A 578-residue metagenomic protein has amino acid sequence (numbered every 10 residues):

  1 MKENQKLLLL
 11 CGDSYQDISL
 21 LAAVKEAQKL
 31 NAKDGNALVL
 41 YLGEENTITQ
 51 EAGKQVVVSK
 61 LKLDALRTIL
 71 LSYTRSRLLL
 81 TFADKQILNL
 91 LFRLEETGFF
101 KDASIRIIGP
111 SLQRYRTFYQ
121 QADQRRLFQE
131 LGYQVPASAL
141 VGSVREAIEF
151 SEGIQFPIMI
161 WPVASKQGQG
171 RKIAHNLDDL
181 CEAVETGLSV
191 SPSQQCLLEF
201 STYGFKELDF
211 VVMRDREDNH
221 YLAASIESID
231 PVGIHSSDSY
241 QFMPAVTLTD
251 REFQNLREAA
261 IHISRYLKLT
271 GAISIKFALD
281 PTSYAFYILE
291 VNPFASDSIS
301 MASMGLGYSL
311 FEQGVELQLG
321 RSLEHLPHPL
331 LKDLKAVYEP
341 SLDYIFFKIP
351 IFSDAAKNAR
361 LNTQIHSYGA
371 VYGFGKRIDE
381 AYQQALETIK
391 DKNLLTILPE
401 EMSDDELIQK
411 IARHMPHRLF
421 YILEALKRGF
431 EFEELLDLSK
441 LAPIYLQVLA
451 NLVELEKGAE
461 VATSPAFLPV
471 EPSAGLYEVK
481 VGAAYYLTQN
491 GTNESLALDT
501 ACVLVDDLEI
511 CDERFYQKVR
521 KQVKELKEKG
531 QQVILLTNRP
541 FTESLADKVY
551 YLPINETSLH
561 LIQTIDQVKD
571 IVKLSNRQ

Functional and structural regions predicted by a protein language model:
M1-K2, N490-A497: Short boundary motifs at domain starts and secondary-structure transition points
K2-V57, L61-A65, I69-T74, T97 (+12 more regions): ATP-dependent carboxylate activation and anion-phosphoryl transfer catalytic cores that bind Mg-ATP to form
E3-Q5, S104, P110, S193 (+1 more regions): Phosphate-coordination loops involved in phosphoryl transfer and adenosine-cofactor binding
L20-A23, L66, L90, E96 (+6 more regions): Residues within well-ordered alpha-helices
T47, I87, Y115-T117, R145 (+2 more regions): Generic structural signal for helix capping and beta-alpha/helix-loop junctions
V58-V135, L140: Conserved N-proximal alpha/beta basic substrate-recognition cap immediately N-terminal to, or forming the N-lobe
S143-I154, Q195: Conserved phosphate-binding catalytic cores of ATP/NTP-utilizing and phosphoryl-transfer enzymes
A462-T488: Amphipathic alpha-helical
